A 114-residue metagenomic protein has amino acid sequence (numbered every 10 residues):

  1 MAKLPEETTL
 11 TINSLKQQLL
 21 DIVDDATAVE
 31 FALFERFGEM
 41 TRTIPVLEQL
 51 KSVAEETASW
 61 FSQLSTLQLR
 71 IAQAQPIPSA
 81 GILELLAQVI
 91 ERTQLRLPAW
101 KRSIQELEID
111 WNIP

Functional and structural regions predicted by a protein language model:
M1-E6, E30-P45, A72-E84: Short, charged/polar, low-complexity loop and linker segments that flank or interrupt alpha-helical bundles
M1-L33: Leu/Val/Ala/Ile-rich N-terminal alpha-helices, chiefly Sec-type signal peptides and the beginnings
L15, L19-A26, A54-T57, F61-L64 (+3 more regions): Long amphipathic alpha-helices with heptad-repeat character, especially coiled-coil-forming segments used
T27-R70: Amphipathic alpha-helical interaction modules
S65-P76, Q105, N112: Structured alpha-helical bundle/scaffold domains in large eukaryotic membrane-trafficking regulators
S79-P114: Amphipathic alpha-helical binding modules
